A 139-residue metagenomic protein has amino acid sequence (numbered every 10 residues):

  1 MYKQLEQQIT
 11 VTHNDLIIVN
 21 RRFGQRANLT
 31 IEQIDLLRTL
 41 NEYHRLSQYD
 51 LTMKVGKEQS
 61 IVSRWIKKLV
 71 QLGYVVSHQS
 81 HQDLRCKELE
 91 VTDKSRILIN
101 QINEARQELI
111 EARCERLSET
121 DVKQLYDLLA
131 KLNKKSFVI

Functional and structural regions predicted by a protein language model:
M1-A27: N-terminal leader segment of winged-helix/HTH proteins
H13-L16, H44, I99, N133-S136: A structural signal for well-ordered alpha-helices, especially hydrophobic packing surfaces of coiled-coils
I17, K68-D127: Charged, amphipathic alpha-helical coiled-coil/dimerization segments
V19-I61: N-terminal helix-turn-helix DNA-binding core of bacterial DNA-binding proteins
R38-E42, N103, A130: Short, locally clustered residues in the helix-turn-helix/winged-helix DNA-binding domain
Q48-Y49, E88, K134: Alpha-helical transmembrane segments and membrane-interface helix-loop junctions in multi-pass membrane proteins
D121-I139: Exposed, interaction-prone assembly regions rather than primary DNA-binding/catalytic cores
